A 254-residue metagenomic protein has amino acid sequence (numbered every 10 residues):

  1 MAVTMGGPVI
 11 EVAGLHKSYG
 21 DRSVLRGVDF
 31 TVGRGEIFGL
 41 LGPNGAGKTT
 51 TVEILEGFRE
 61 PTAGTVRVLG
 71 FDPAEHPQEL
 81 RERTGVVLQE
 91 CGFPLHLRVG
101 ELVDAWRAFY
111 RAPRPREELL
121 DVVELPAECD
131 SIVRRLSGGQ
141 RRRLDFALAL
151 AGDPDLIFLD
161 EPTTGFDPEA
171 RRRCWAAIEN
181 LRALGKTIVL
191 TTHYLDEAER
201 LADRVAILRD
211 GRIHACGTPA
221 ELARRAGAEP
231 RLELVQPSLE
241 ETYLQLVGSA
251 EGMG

Functional and structural regions predicted by a protein language model:
E56: Helix-to-loop junction immediately C-terminal to a conserved catalytic motif
G64-D72, E79-L80: Conserved ABC transporter NBD signature motif
D104, A108, P113-C129: Conserved ABC ATPase "signature" region
I157-E161: Catalytic Walker B motif of ABC-type/P-loop ATPase nucleotide-binding domains
C216-G217: ABC ATPase "signature
